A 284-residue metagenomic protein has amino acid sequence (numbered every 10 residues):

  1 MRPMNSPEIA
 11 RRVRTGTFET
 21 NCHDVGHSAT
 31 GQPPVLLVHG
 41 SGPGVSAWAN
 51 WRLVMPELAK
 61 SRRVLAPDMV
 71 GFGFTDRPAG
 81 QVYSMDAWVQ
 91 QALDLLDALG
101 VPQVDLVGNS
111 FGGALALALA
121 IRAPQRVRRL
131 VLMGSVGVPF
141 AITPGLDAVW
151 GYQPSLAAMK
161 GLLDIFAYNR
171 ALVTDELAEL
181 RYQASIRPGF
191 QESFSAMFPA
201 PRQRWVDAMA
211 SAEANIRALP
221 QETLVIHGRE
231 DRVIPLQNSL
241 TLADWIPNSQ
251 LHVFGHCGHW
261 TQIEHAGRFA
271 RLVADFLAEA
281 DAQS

Functional and structural regions predicted by a protein language model:
G16-G26: A short loop-to-beta-strand scaffold at the N-terminal edge of the catalytic core in hydrolase folds
D24-F74: Conserved HGGG/HGGXW glycine-rich cap/lid loop of the alpha/beta-hydrolase fold
M55-P56, A66-V107, R271: Active-site loop/oxyanion-hole signature of alpha/beta-hydrolase fold enzymes
L117-I121, R128-G161: Flexible "cap/lid" loop of the alpha/beta hydrolase fold
Q153-R217: Conserved alpha/beta-hydrolase catalytic His-Asp/Glu region
L219, V225-H227: Short beta-strand/loop motif that positions the catalytic acidic residue of the alpha/beta-hydrolase fold
E230-I234: Acidic catalytic loop of the alpha/beta-hydrolase fold
S249-S284: Catalytic active-site module of serine/aspartate enzymes centered on a nucleophile-bearing elbow/loop
